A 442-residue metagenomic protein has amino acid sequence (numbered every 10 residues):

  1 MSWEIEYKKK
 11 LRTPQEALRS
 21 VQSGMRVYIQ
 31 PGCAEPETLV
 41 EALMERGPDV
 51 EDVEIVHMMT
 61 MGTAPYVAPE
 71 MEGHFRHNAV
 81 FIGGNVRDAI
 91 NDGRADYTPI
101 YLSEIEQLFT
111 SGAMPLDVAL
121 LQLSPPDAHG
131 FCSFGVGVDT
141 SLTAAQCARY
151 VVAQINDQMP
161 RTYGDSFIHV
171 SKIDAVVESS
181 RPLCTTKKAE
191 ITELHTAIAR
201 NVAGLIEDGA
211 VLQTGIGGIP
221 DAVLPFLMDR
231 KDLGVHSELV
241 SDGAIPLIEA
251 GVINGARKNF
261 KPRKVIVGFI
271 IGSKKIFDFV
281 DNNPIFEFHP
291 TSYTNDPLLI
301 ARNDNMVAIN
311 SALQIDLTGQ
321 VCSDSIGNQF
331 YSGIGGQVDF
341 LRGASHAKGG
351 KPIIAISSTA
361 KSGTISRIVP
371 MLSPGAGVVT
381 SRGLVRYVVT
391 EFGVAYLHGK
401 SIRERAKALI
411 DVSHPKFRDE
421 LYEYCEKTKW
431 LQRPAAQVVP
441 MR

Functional and structural regions predicted by a protein language model:
M1-R442: Conserved alpha/beta enzyme-core scaffold
